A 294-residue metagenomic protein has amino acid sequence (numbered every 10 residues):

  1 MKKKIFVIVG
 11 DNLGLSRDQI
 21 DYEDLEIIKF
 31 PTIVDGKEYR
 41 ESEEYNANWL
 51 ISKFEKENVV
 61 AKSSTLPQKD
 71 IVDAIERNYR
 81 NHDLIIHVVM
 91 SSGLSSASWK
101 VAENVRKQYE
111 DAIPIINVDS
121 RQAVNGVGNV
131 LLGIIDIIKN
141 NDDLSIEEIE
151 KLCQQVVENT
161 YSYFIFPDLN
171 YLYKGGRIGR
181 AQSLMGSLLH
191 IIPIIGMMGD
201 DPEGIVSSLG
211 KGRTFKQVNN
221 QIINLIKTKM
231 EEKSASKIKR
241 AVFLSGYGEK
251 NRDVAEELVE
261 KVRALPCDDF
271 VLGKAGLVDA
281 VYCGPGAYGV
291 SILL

Functional and structural regions predicted by a protein language model:
M1: A short acidic-Thr-Gly-centered motif at the start of a beta-strand
K4-P67: N-terminal glycine-rich anion-binding loop in soluble enzyme alpha/beta folds
F6, N12-I33, L94-K107, I113-I116 (+1 more regions): Mixed-charge interfacial surface used for oligomerization/domain docking and macromolecular partner engagement
L50-Q68, G204-Q221: Acidic/glycine-enriched edge-of-secondary-structure segments
D70-N104: N-terminal glycine-rich phosphate/adenylate-binding segment common to multiple enzyme folds
V89, I116-N117: A glycine-rich beta-strand to alpha-helix segment that forms a phosphate/ribose-binding loop at ligand/cofactor sites
